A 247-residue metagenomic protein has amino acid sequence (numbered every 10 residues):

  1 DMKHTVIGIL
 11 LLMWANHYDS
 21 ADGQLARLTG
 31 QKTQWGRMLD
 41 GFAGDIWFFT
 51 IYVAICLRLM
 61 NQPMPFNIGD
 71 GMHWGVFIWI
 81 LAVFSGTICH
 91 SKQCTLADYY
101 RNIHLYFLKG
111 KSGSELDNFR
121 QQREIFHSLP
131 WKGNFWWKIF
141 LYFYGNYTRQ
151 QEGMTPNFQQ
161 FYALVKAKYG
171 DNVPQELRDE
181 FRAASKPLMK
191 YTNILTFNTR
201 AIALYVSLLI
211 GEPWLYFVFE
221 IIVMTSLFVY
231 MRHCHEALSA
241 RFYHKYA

Functional and structural regions predicted by a protein language model:
D1-I7, A54-L81, L209-F217: Helix-coil boundary and interhelical linker segments in multi-pass alpha-helical membrane proteins
D1-W35, Y52, G75, W79-I88: Membrane-embedded alpha-helical segments that form the functional core of polytopic membrane enzymes, especially those
L12, N16, D45, H90 (+1 more regions): Residue-level recognition of pore/gate-forming positions within transmembrane alpha-helices of multi-pass
D19, G23, C94-D98, N102 (+1 more regions): Short helix-terminus and kink motifs of transmembrane alpha helices, predominantly at the cytoplasmic interface
A26, G30-G44, E115-D117: Juxtamembrane helix-capping/reentrant segments at transmembrane boundaries
G41-G44, I80-T87, S91-N102: Internal, well-ordered alpha/beta segment that forms a basic, Gly-enriched binding/recognition surface
T50-A54, A82, T199-S207: Hydrophobic, membrane-inserted alpha-helices
C89, Y99-A247: C-terminal membrane-associated helical module and adjoining short loops/tails
